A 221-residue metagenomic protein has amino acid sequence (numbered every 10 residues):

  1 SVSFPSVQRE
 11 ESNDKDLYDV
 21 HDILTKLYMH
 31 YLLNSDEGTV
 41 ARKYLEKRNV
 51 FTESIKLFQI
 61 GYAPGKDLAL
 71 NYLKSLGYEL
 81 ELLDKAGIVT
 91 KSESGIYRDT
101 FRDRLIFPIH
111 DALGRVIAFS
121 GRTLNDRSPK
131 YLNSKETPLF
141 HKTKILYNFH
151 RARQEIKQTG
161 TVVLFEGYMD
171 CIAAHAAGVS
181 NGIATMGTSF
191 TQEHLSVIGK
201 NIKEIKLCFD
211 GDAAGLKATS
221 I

Functional and structural regions predicted by a protein language model:
S1-E81, K85: Non-catalytic accessory segments of DNA primases and related replication-initiation nucleases
R9-L24, K66-I205, A218-T219: Phosphate-handling DNA/RNA-contact segment within nucleic-acid enzymes
Q59, T188-S189, D212: Conserved beta-strand edge residues that scaffold enzyme active sites
K206-D210: Short beta-alpha connecting loops at secondary-structure transitions that line or flank enzyme active sites
G211-I221: Phosphate/diphosphate-binding loops
